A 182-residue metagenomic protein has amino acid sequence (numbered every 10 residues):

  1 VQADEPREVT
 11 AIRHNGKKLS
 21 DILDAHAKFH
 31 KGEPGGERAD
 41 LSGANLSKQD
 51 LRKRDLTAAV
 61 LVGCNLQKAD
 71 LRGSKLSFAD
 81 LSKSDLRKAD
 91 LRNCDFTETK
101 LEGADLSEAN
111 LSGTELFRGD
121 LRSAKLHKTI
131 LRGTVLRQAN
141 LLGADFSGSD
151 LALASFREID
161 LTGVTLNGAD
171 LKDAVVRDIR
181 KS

Functional and structural regions predicted by a protein language model:
P6-D21, A25-A27, K31-S182: Tandem repeat scaffolds
